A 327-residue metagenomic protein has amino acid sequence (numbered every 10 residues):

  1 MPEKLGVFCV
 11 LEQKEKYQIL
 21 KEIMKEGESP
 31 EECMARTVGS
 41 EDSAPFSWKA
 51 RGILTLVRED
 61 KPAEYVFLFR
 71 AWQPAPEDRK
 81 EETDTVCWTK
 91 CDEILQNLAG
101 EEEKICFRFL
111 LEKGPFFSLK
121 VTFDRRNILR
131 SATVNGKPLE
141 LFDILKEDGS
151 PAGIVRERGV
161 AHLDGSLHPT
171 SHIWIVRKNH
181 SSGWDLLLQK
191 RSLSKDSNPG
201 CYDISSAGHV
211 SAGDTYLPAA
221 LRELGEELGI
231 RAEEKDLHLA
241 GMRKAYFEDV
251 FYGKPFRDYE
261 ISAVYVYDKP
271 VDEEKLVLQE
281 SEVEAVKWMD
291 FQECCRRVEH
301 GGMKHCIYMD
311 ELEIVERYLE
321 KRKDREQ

Functional and structural regions predicted by a protein language model:
M1-F8, K137-S181: Acidic, metal-coordinating catalytic segment for phosphate/diphosphate chemistry, firing primarily on the Nudix
P2-K4, E12, K61-A63, E81 (+5 more regions): A generic fold-level signal
L5-V7, E15, E64-F67, D84 (+4 more regions): Change "...and in nucleic-acid phosphodiester-cleaving endonucleases..." to "...and in nucleic-acid processing enzymes
C9, F67-F69, V86, I173 (+3 more regions): Well-ordered beta-strand positions enriched in small/hydrophobic/aromatic, beta-favoring residues
L11-Q13, Q73, K146, I175-R177 (+2 more regions): Residue-level signal for short segments within beta-strands and strand-turn junctions of well-structured beta-sheet
Q13-E41, I53-T55, R125-N135, R158-S171 (+2 more regions): Conserved Nudix-box catalytic region and its N-terminal flanking loop in Nudix hydrolases and closely related
S43-P76, C91, S192-L193, G225-E273 (+1 more regions): Active-site segment of metal-dependent pyrophosphate-handling enzymes, primarily the Nudix hydrolase catalytic core
E81-L139, G200, G241-Y252, F256-Q327: Nudix hydrolase/Nudix homology domain
